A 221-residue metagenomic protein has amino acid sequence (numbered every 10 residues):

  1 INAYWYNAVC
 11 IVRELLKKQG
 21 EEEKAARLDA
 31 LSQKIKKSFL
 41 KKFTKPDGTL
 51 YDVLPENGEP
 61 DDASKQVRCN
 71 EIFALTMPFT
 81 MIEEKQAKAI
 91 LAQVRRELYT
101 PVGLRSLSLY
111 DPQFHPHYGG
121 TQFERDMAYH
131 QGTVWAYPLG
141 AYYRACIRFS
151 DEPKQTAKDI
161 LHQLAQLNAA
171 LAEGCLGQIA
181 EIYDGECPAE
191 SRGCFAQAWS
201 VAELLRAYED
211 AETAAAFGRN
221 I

Functional and structural regions predicted by a protein language model:
I1-W5, Q131-G132: Short acidic-aromatic active-site loops that bind/stabilize oxyanions
N2, V9, L139, Y143-C146 (+1 more regions): TPR repeat positional signature
Y4-A92, R96-Y118, H162, N168-V201: Catalytic cores of carbohydrate-active enzymes
L15-K18, E22, R148, E152 (+1 more regions): Alpha-solenoid helical repeat scaffolds
P78-I82, V94, C146-S150, Y208-A211: Generic structural signal for hydrophobic core residues of well-folded globular domains
Q113-E152, T156, L205-E209: C-terminal substrate/ligand-recognition segments
P153, Q178, A215-R219: Short, flexible/disordered secondary-structure transition segments
V201-I221: Terminal, non-catalytic domain-edge segments
